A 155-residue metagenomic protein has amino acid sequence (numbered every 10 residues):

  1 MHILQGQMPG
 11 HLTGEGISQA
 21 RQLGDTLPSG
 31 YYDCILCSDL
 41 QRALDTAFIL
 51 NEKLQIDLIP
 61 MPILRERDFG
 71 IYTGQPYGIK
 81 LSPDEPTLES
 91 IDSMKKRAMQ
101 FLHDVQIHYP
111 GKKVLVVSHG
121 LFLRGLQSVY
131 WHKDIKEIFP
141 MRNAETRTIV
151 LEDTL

Functional and structural regions predicted by a protein language model:
M1-D57, I79, T87: Active-site-proximal alpha-helix that buttresses catalytic centers in soluble enzyme cores
M1-I3, A47, G70-G74, V129: Short aromatic-enriched loop/helix-cap "lid" or pocket-rim segments at secondary-structure transitions that line
G10-H11, L50-Q100, F139: Phosphate-handling substructures
P28-Y31, V105-K112: Glycine-rich phosphate-binding loop signature in dinucleotide/nucleotide-binding domains
C37-S38, K96, V117-S118: Short beta-strand scaffold positions
Q41, L64-R65, L121: Catalytic metal-binding/acid-base residues of hydrolase active sites
K112-G120: Generic beta-sheet signal
W131-L155: Domain-level recognition of soluble alpha/beta enzyme cores, biased toward histidine phosphatases/phosphomutases
